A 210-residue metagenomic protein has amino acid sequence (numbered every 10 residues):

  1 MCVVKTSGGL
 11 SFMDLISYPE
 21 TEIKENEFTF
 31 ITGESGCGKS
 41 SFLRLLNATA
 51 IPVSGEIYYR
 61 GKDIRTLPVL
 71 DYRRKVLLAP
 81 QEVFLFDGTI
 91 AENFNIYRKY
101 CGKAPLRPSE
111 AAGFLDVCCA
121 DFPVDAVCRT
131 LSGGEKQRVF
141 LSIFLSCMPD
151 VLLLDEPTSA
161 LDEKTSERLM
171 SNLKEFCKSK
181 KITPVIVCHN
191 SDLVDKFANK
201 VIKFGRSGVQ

Functional and structural regions predicted by a protein language model:
N47: Helix-to-loop junction immediately C-terminal to a conserved catalytic motif
G55-D63, Y72: Conserved ABC transporter NBD signature motif
E82-E92, C101, V127: Conserved catalytic motifs of ABC-family nucleotide-binding domains
L106-V124: Conserved ABC ATPase "signature" region
V127-L131, E135: Conserved ABC ATPase signature
F140-S142: Hydrophobic anchor residue at the start of the ABC signature
L152-E156: Catalytic Walker B motif of ABC-type/P-loop ATPase nucleotide-binding domains
